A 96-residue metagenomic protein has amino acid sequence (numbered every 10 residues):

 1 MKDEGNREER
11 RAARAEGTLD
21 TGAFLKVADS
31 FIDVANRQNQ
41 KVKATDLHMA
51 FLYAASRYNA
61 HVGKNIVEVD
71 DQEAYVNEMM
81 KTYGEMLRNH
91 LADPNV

Functional and structural regions predicted by a protein language model:
K2-V96: Solvent-exposed interaction surfaces and binding hotspots enriched for charged
